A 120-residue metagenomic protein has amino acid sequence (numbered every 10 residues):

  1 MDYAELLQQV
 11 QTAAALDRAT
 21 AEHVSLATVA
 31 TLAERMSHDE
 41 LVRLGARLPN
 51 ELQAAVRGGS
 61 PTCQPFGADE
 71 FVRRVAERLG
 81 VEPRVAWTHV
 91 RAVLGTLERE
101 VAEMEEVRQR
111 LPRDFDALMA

Functional and structural regions predicted by a protein language model:
M1-A4, L26-A33, A46-L52: Short, mixed-charge, low-aromatic patches
M1-L16, F66-G80: Short, flexible domain-boundary/linker segments around small modular repeats
D2, T20, L44, C63-G67 (+1 more regions): A generic short alpha-helical patch detector that favors 3-5-residue windows in or near N-terminal regions
E5-L6, V10-A13, R18-S25, V29-T31 (+3 more regions): Short leucine-rich amphipathic alpha-helices used at interfaces
L16-A27, A33-D39, V81-A92, E98-E105 (+1 more regions): Short, low-complexity cationic-aromatic patches
E34-G67, E100-A120: Extended intrinsically disordered, low-complexity coil regions enriched in Ser, Thr, Gly, Ala and often Pro
L52-V101: Short, solvent-exposed interaction modules
